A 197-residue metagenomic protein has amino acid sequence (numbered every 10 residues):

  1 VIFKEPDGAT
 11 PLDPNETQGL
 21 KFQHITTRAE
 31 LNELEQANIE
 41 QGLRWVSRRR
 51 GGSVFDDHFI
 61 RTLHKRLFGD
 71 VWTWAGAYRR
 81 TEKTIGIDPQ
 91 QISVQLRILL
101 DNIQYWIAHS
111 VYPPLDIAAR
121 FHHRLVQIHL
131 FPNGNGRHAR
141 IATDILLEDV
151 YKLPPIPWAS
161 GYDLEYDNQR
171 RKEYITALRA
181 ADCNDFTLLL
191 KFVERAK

Functional and structural regions predicted by a protein language model:
V1-K197: FIC/Doc superfamily catalytic core
